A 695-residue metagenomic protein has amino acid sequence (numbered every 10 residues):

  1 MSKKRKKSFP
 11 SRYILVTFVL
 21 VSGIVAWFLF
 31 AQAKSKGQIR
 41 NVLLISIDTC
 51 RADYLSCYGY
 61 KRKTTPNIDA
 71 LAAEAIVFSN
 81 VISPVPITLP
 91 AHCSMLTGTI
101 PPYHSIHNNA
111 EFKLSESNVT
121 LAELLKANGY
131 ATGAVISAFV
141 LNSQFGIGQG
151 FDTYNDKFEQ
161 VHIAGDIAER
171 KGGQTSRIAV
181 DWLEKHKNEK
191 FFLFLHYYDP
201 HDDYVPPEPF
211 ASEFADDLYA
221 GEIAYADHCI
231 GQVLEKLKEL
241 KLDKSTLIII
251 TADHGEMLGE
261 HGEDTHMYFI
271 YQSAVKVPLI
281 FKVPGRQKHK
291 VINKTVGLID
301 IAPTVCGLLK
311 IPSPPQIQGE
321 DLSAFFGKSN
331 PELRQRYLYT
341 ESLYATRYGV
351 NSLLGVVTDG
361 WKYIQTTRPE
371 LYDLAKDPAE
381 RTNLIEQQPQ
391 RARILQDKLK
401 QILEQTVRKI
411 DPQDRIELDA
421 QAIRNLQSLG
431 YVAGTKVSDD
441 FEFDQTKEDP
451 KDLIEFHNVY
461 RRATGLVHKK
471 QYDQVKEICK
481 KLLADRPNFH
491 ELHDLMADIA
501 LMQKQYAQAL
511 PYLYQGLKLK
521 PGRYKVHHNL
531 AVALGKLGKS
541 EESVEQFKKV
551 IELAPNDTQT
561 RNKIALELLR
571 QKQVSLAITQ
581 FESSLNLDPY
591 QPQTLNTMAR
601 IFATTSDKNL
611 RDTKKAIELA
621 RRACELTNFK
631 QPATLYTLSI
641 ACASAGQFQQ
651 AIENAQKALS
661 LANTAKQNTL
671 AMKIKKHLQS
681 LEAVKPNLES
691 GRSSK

Functional and structural regions predicted by a protein language model:
S2-V532, K536-K539, L566, R570 (+1 more regions): Catalytic domains that recognize anionic headgroups
F456, H490-E491, Y524-K525, T558-Q559 (+2 more regions): Helix-start (N-cap) detector for alpha-helical repeat units in TPR-like alpha-solenoids, especially tetratricopeptide
K481-L482, Q515-G516, K549-V550, S583-S584 (+2 more regions): Canonical positions in the second alpha-helix
D485, L519, L553, L587 (+3 more regions): Structural marker of alpha-solenoid helical repeat scaffolds
L610-D612, R622, F629-P632, S644-F648 (+1 more regions): Terminal, low-structured helical/coil segments at or just beyond the last alpha-helical repeat
